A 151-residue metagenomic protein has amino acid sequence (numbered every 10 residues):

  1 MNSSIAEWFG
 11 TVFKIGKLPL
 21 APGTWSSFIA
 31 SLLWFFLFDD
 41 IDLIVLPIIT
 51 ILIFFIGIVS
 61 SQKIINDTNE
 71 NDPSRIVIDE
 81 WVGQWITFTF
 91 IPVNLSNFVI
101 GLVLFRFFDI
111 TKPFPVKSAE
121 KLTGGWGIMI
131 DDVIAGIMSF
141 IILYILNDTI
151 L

Functional and structural regions predicted by a protein language model:
M1-S27, V59-T87, F107-I137: Interhelical loop and helix-boundary elements at the membrane-water interface of polytopic inner-membrane proteins
G16, F36-L43, I48, V59 (+2 more regions): Juxtamembrane/disordered regions of integral membrane proteins
W25-I29, I44-I51, L95, V99-V103 (+3 more regions): Hydrophobic alpha-helical transmembrane segments
I29-D42, W85-F90, L143: Interfacial segments of multi-pass membrane proteins
F35, T50-V59, G101-I110, L143-Y144: Alpha-helical transmembrane segments of multi-pass membrane proteins
L37-I51, P115-W126, L151: Membrane interface segments of multi-pass transport proteins and intramembrane proteases
Y144-L151: Juxtamembrane boundary at the C-terminal end of a transmembrane helix
